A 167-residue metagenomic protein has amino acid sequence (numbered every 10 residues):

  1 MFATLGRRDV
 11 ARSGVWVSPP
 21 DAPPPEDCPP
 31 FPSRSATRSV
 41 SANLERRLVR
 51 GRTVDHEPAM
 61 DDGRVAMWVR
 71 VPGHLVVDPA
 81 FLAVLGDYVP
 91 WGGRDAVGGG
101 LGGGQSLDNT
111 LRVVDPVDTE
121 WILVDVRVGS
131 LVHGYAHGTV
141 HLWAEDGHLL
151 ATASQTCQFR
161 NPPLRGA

Functional and structural regions predicted by a protein language model:
M1-A167: Terminal targeting signals and extreme-terminal segments of soluble enzymes
